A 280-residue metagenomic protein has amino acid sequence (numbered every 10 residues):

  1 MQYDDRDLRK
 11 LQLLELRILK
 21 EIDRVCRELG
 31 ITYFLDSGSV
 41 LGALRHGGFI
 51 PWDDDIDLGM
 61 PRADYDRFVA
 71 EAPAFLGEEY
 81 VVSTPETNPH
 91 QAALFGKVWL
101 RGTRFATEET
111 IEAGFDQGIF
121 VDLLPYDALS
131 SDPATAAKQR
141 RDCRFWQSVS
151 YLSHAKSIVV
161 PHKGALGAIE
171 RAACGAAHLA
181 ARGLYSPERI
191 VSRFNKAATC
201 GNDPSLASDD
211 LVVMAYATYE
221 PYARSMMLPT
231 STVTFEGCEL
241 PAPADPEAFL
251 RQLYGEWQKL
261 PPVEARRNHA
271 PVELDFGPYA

Functional and structural regions predicted by a protein language model:
Y3-R27, A72-S131, S150-K163, G167-Y254 (+1 more regions): Conserved catalytic core of two-metal-ion nucleotidyltransferases
D23-I56, M60-D66, S225, Q252: Active-site nucleotide-donor binding segment shared across nucleotidyl transfer reactions
F68-A70: Conserved SAM-binding loop
D132-Q139: A short secondary-structure junction signal
R140-R144: Short, His- and charge-rich active-site/binding loops that engage polyanionic ligands
W146-S148: Charge-rich, low-complexity terminal tails
